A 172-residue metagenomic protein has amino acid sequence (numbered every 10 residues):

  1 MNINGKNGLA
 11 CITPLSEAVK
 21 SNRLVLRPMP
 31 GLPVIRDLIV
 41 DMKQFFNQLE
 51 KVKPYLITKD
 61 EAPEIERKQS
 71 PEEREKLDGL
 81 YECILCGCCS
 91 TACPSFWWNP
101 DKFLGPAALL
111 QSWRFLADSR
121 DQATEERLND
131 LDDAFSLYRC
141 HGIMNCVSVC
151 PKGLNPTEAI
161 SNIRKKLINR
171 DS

Functional and structural regions predicted by a protein language model:
M1-P30, V34: Hydrophobic/aromatic-rich structural module bridging two neighboring secondary-structure elements via a short loop
N22, L26-S172: Ferredoxin-type iron-sulfur electron-transfer modules in oxidoreductases and energy-metabolism complexes
